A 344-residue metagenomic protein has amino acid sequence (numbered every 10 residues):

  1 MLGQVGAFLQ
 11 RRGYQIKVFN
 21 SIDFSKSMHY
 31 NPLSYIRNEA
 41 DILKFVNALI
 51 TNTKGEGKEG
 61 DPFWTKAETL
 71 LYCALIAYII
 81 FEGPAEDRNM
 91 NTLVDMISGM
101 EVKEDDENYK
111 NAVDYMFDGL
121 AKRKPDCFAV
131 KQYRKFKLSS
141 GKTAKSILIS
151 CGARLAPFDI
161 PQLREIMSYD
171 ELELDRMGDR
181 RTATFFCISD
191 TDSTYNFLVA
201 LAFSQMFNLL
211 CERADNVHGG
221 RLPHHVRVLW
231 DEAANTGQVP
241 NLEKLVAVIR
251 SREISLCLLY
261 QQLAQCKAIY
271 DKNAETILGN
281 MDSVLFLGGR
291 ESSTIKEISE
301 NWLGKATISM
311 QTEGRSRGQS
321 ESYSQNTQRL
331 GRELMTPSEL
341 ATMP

Functional and structural regions predicted by a protein language model:
M1-I254, I269, L330, S338-P344: P-loop NTPase motor domains
S21-I22, Q261-L263, G289-R290: Short, ordered loop/turn segments at secondary-structure junctions
V46, D159, Y260, Y323-S324: Short secondary-structure boundary micro-motifs
F63-T69, A74-A77, K244-A247, Q265-P344: P-loop NTPase motor core of the ASCE superfamily
S255-Q261: Structural recognition of the conserved hydrophobic beta-strand(s) that form the central parallel beta-sheet of P-loop
